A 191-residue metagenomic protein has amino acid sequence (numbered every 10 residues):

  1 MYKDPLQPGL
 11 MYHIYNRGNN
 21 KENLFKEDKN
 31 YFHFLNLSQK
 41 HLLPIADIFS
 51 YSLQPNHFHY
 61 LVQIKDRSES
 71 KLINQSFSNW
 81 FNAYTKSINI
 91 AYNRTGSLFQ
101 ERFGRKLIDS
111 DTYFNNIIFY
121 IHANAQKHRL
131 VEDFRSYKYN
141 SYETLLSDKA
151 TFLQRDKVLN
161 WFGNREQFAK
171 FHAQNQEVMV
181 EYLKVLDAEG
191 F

Functional and structural regions predicted by a protein language model:
M1-Q54, I64-F191: Short Pro-Cys-Gly-centered "Cys-loop" motif that presents a nucleophilic cysteine in a tight turn
